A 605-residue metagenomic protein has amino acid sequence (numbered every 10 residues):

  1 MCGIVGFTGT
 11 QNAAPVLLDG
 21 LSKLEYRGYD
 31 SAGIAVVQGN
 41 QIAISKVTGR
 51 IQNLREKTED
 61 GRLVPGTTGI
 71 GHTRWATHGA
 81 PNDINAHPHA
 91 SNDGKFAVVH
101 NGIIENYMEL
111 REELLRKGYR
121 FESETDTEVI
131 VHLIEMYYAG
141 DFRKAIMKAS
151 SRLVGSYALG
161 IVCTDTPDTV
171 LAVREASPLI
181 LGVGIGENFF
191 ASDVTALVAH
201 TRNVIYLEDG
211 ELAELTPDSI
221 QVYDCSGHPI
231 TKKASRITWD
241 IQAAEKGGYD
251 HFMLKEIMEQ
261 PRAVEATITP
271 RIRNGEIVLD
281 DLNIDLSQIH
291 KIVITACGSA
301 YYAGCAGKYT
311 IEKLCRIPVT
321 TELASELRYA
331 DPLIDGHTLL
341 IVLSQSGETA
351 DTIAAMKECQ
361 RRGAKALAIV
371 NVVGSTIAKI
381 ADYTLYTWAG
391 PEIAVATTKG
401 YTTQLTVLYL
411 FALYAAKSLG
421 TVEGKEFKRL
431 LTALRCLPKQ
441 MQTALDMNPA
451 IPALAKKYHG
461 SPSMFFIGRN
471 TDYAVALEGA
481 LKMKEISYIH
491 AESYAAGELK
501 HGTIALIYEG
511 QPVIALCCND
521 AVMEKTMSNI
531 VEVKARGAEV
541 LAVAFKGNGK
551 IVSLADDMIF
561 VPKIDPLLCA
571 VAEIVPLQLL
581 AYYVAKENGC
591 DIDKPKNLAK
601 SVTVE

Functional and structural regions predicted by a protein language model:
M1-H251, E259-P270, N274-Q288, Y302 (+5 more regions): Conserved short alpha-helical segments that host acidic/polar catalytic motifs at enzyme active sites
T67, G71-I84, T267-I284, G307-L343 (+1 more regions): Glycine-rich oxoanion-binding loops at beta->alpha junctions
P88-A90, L171-A172, V204-I205, L212-E214 (+12 more regions): Replace "in large, NTP-powered and nucleic-acid-processing enzymes" with "in large, NTP-powered factors and other
S156-E187, H459-E485, D520-V522, M527: Acidic/histidine-rich
G227, E539, L554, I564-E605: Generic C-terminus detector
Q260-V264, I268-V293, Y383-P512, A585-E605: Active-site phosphate/pyrophosphate-binding segments
Q288-C436, L516-F560, L580, N588: Glycine-rich phosphate-binding loops that contact phosphosugars or nucleotide phosphates
